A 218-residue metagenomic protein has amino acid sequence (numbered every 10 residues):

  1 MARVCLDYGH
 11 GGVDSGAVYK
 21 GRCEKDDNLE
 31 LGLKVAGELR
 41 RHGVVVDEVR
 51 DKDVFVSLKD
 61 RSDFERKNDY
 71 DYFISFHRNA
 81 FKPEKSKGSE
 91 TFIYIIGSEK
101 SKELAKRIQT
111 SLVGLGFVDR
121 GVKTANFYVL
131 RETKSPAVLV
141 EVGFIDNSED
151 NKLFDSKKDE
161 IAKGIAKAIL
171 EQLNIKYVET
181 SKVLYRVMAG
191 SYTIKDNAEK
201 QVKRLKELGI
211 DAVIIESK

Functional and structural regions predicted by a protein language model:
M1-A2, K218: Short, Lys/Arg-enriched, disordered terminal segments
A2-V4, V13-D14, R22, D26-T180: Active-site-proximal helix/loop segments of hydrolytic enzymes
Y19, K152-L153, K200-L205: Short, polar loop/linker segments at the starts of domains and inter-domain junctions
V178-K218: Solvent-exposed beta-strand motifs enriched in subsets of small alpha/beta binding domains, especially certain
